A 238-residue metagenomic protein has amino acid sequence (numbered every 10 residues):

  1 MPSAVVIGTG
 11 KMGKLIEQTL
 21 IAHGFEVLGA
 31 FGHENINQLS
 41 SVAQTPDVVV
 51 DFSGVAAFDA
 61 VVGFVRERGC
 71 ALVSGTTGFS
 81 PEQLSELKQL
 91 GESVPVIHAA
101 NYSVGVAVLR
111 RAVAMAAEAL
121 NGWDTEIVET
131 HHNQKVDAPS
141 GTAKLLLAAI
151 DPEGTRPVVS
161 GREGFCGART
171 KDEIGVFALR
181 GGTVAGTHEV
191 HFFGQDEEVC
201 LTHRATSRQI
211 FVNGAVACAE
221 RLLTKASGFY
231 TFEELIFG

Functional and structural regions predicted by a protein language model:
S3-I7, K11-A43, N121-G238: C-terminal substrate-binding/catalytic lobe of Rossmann-fold NAD(P)-dependent oxidoreductases
G32-I36, T77-S80, N101-Y102: Short, acidic/turn-prone active-site loops that include or flank metal/cofactor- and phosphate-binding residues
L39, F58-D59: A conserved hydrophobic alpha-helix of the Rossmann-fold in NAD(P)-dependent oxidoreductases
V42-V50, R66-L72: Short acidic/histidine-rich motifs immediately flanking catalytic phosphotransfer sites in two-component signaling
S53-G54, T77, A178-R180: Short glycine-/small-residue-rich Rossmann-like dinucleotide-binding loops
A56, G63, T76-V96, A107 (+1 more regions): Rossmann-fold NAD(P)-binding glycine/threonine-rich loop
G69-A71, E86-S103, A117-V128: Rossmann-fold dehydrogenase core element
